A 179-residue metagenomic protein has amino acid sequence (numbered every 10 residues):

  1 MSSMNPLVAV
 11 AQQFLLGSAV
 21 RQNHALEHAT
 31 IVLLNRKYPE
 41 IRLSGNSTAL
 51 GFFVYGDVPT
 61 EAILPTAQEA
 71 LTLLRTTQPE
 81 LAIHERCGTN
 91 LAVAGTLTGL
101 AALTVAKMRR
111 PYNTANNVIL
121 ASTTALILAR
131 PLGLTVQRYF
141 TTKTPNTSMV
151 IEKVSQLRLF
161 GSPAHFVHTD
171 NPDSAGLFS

Functional and structural regions predicted by a protein language model:
M1-L50: N-terminal, intrinsically disordered, low-complexity segments that immediately precede the first transmembrane helix
Q22, L26, T30, A62-T66 (+3 more regions): Helical mechanochemical/support elements of P-loop NTPase systems and associated helical scaffolds
N23, E27, G56, I83: A structural signal for conserved, well-ordered secondary-structure elements that form binding/interaction cores
P39-L43, S47-Y55, L128-S179: Cytosol/matrix-facing juxtamembrane amphipathic, basic-hydrophobic segments adjacent to a transmembrane helix
N46-L74: Short, charged cytosolic
P79-V105: Transmembrane alpha-helical segments and their cytosolic interface motifs in multi-pass membrane proteins
G99-L103, S122-L134: Alpha-helical transmembrane segments of multi-pass membrane proteins
M108-T124: Hydrophobic alpha-helical transmembrane segments
